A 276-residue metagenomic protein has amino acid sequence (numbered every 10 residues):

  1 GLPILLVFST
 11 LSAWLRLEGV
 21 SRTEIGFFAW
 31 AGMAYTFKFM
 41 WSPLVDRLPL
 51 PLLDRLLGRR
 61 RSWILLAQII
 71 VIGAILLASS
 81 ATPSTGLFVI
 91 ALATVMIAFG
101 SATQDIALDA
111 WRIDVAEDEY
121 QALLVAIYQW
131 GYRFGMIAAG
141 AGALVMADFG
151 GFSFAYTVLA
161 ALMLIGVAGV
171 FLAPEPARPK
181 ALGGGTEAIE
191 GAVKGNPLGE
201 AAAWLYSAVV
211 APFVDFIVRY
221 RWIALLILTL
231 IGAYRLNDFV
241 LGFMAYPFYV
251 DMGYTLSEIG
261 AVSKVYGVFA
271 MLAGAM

Functional and structural regions predicted by a protein language model:
G1-Y35, I223-F248, M252-T255, G260: Helix-loop boundary and gating motifs at the non-cytosolic
A34-W41, V262-M276: Transmembrane alpha-helices of Major Facilitator/SLC transporters
Y35-F39, A122-A147: Glycine-rich segments within core transmembrane alpha-helices of 12-TM secondary carriers
D46-P49, L53, A78-S80, I137-T157 (+1 more regions): Transmembrane alpha-helix termini and helix-breaking/packing motifs in multi-pass membrane transporters
L50-P51, S62-S84: C-terminal ends and interior cores of transmembrane alpha-helices in multi-pass membrane transporters/permeases
L56-I64, T85, V145-L162: A membrane-interface helix-boundary motif in multi-pass transporters
L65-I72, F154-L172: Symmetry-related core transmembrane helices of the 12-TM Major Facilitator Superfamily/SLC fold
R178-L226: Juxtamembrane intracellular "pre-TM" segments in multi-pass secondary transporters
